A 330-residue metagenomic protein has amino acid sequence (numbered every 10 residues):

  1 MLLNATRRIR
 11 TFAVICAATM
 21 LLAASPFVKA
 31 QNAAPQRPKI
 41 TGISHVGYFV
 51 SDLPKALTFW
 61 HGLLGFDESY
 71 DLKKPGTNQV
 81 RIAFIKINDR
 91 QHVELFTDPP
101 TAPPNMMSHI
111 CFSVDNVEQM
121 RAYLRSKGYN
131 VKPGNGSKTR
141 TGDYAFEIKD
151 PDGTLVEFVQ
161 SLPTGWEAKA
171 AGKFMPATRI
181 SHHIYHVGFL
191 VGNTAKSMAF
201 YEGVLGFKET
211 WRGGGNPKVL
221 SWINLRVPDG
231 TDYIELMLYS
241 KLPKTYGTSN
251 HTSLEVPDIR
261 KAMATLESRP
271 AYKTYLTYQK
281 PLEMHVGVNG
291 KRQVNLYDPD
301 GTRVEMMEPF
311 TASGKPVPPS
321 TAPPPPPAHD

Functional and structural regions predicted by a protein language model:
M1-R8: N-terminal secretory signal peptides that target proteins for export/translocation
F12-A24: Bacterial N-terminal signal peptides
M20, F27, Q31-K39, R121-H183 (+4 more regions): Vicinal oxygen chelate
P38, G47-H92, S126, G188-Y233: Core segments of cupin and vicinal oxygen chelate
T41-S51, A83-K86, P99-L124, Y144-K149 (+5 more regions): Vicinal oxygen chelate
Q91-V93, G136-S137, Y233-I234, K280-P281: Intrinsic, low-complexity N-terminal interaction/targeting segments
L95-D98, V159, L236-Y239, M307: Amphipathic N-proximal alpha-helical interface segments
A195-M198, E202-H285: Structured core of small recognition/catalytic domains
